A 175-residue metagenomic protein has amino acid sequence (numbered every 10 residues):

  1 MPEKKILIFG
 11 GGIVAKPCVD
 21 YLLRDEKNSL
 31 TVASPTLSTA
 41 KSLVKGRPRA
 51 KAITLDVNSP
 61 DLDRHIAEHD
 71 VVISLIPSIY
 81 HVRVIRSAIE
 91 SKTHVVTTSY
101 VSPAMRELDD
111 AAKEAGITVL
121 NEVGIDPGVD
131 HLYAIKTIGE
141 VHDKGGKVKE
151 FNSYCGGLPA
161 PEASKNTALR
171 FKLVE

Functional and structural regions predicted by a protein language model:
I6-G10: Conserved N-terminal Rossmann-fold NAD(P)-binding element of oxidoreductases
A15-K16: N-terminal Rossmann-fold NAD(P) dinucleotide-binding loop
T36-T39, S102: Helix N-cap at the beta1-alpha1 junction of Rossmann-like dinucleotide-binding domains, i.e., the first residues
G46-S59: Rossmann-fold cofactor-recognition segment
D70-L75, V95-T97: N-terminal Rossmann-like NAD(P) cofactor-binding module of classical short-chain dehydrogenase/reductase
S87-M105: ADP-ribose/adenylate-binding Rossmann-like module
S99-N121: Rossmann-fold NAD(P)-binding glycine/threonine-rich loop
T118-E175: Rossmann-like dinucleotide-binding core of oxidoreductases
